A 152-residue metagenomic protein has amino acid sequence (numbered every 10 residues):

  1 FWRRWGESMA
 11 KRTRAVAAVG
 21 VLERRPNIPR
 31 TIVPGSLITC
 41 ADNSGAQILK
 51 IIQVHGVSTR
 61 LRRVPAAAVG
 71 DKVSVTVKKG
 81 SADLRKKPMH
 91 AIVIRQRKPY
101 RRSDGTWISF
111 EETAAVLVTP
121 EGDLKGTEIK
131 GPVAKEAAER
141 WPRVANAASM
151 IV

Functional and structural regions predicted by a protein language model:
F1-R3: Short, small-residue-biased leader/transition segments that mark boundaries at the very start of proteins
W5-V152: Ribosome-associated RNA-binding proteins
